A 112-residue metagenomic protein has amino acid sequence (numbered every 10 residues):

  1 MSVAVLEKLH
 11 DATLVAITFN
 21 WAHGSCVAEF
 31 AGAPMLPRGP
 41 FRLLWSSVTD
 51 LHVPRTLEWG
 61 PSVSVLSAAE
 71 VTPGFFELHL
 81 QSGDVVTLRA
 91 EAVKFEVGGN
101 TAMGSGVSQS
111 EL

Functional and structural regions predicted by a protein language model:
M1-L112: Surface-exposed, interaction-prone regions used to assemble/regulate multi-protein complexes
